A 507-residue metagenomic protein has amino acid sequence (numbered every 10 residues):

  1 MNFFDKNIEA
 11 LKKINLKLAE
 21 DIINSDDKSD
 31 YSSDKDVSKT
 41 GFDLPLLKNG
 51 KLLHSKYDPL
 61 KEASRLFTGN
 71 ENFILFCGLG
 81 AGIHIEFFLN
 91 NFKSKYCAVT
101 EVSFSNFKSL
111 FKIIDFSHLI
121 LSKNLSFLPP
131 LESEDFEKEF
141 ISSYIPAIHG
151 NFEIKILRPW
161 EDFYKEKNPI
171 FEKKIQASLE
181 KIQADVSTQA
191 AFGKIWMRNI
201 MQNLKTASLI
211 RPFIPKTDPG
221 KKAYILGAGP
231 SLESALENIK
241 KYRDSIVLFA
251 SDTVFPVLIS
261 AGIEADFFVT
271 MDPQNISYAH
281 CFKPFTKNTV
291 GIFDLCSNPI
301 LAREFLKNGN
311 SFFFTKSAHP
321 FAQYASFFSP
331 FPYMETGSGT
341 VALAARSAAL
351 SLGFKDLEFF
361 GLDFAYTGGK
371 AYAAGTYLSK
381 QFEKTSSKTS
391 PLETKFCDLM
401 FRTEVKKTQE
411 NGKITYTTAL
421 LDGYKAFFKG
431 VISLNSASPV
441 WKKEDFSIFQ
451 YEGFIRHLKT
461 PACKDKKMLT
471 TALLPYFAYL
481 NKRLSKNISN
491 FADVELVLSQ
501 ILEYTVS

Functional and structural regions predicted by a protein language model:
M1-Y224, P230-V247, S260, A265 (+5 more regions): N-terminal donor/sugar-recognition subdomains of glycan-related enzymes, prototypically the membrane-proximal stem
F87, V257, A348: Hydrophobic/aromatic ligand-binding patch that stacks against planar heteroaromatic rings of cofactors or nucleotides
E101, V254-F255, E264-D272, A349-A373: Glycine-rich phosphate/pyrophosphate-binding loops and their adjacent beta-strand/loop elements at enzyme active sites
E101-N106, D252-F255, T270-S277, D294-N298 (+1 more regions): Short, acidic/turn-prone active-site loops that include or flank metal/cofactor- and phosphate-binding residues
F116-K123, V269-Q274, F282-N288, F314-K316 (+1 more regions): Acidic, Ser/Thr-rich peripheral helices and adjacent loops at domain boundaries
L248-V254, G291, A345: Extended, hydrophobic alpha-helical segments in both membrane/secreted and soluble proteins
D272, C281-F285, I300-L306, V341-A342 (+4 more regions): Beta-sheet-dominated scaffold domains
I300-F364: Active-site/ligand-binding-proximal alpha/beta "capping" segment
